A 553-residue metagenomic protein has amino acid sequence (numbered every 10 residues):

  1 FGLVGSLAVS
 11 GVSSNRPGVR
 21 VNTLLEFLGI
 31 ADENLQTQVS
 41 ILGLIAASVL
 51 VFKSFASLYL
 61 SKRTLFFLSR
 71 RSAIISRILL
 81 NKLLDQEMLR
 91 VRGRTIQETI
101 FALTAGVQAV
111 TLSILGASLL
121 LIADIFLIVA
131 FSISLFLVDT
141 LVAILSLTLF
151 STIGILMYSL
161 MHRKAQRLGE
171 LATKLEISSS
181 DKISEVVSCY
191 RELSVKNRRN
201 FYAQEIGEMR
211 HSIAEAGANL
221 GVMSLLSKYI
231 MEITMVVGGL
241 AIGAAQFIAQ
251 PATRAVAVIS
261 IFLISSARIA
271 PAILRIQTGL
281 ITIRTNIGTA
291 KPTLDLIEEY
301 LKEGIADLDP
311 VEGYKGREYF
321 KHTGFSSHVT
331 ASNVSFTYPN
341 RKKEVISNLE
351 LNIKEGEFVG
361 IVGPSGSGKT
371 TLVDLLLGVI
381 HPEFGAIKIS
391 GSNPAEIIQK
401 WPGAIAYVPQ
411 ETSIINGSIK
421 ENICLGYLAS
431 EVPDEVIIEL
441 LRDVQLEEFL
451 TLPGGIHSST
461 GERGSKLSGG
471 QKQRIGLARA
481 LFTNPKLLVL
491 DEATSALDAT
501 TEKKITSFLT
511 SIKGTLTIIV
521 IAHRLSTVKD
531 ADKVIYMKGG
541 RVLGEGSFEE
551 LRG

Functional and structural regions predicted by a protein language model:
F1-F52, F136-T148, A252-V256: Transmembrane helix-loop-helix hairpins at lipid-water interfaces of multipass membrane proteins, especially the type-1
A46-K53, F150-T152, K228-M235, V256-T278: Hydrophobic alpha-helical segments in the permease module
L84-V129, S188, S212, A216 (+1 more regions): Juxtamembrane loop-to-helix connectors within ABC transporter transmembrane domains
L120-L171, A241-V258: Transmembrane helices of ABC transporter permease
R191-S194, R198, V222, R268-L301 (+1 more regions): Cytosolic ends of transmembrane helices, especially the final helix of ABC transmembrane type-1 domains
L377: Helix-to-loop junction immediately C-terminal to a conserved catalytic motif
A386-G391, K420-G461, T506-S507, T515: ABC ATPase nucleotide-binding domain helical subdomain, centered on the C-loop/LSGGQ "ABC signature"
A406, E411, N422, L440 (+1 more regions): ABC-family ATPase nucleotide-binding domain "signature/switch" substructure
